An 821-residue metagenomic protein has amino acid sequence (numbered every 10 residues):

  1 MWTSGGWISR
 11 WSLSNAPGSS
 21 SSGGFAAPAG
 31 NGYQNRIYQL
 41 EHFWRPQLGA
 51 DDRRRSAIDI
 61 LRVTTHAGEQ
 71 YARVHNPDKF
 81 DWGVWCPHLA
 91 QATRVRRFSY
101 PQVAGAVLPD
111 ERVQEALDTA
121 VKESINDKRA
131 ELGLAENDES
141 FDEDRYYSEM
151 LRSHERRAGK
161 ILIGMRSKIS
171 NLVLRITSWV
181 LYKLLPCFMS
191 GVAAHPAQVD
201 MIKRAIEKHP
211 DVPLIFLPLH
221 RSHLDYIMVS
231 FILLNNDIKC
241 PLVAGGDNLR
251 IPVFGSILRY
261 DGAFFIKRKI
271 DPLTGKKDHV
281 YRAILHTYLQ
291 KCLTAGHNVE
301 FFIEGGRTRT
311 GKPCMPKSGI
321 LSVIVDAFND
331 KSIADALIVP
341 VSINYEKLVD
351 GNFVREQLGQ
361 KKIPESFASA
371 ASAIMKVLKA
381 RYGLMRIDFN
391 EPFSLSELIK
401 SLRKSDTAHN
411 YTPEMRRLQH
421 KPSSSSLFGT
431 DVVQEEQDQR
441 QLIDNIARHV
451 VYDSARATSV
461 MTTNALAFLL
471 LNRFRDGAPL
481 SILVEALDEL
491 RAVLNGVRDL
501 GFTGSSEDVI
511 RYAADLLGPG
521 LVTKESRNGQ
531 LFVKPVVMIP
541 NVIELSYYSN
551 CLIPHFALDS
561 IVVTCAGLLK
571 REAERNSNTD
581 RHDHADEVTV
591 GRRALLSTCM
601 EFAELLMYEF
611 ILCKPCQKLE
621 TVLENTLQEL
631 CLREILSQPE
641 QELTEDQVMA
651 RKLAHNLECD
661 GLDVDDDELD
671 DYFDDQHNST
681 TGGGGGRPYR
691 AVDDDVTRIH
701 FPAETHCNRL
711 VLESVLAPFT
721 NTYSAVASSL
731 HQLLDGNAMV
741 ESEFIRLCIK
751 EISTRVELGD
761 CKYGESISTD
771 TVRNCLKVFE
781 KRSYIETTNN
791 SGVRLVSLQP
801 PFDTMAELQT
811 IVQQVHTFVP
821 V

Functional and structural regions predicted by a protein language model:
M1-V821: Membrane-interfacial terminal anchoring regions of lipid-handling membrane enzymes
